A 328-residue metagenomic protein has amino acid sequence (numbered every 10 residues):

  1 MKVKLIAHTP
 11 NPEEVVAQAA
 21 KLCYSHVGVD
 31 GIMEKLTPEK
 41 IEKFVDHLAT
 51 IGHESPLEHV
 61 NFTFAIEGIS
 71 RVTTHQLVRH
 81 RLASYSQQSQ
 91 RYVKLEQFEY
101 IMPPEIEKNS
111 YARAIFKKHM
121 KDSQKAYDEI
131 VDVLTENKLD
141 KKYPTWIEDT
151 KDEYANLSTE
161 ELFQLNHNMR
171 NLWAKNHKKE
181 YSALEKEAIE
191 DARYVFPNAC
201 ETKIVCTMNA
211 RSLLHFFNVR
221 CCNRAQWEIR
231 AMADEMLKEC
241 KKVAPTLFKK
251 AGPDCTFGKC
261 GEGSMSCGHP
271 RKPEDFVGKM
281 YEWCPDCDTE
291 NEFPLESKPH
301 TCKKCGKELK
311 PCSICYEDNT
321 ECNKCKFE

Functional and structural regions predicted by a protein language model:
M1-M280, E328: Family-specific signature for flavin-dependent thymidylate synthase
N61, S297-P299: Short, acidic/polar N-cap/turn motifs at the starts of alpha helices
M280, K298, E308-P311, D318: Short metal-coordination and nucleic-acid-contact micro-motifs, chiefly zinc-binding Cys/His arrays
C284-C287, C302, C312, C322: Short cysteine-rich clusters marking metal-coordination/redox-active sites
P285-T289, S297, K324-F327: A general secondary-structure boundary signal
N291, L309, Y316-T320, K326: Cys/His-rich microdomains that often coordinate metals
